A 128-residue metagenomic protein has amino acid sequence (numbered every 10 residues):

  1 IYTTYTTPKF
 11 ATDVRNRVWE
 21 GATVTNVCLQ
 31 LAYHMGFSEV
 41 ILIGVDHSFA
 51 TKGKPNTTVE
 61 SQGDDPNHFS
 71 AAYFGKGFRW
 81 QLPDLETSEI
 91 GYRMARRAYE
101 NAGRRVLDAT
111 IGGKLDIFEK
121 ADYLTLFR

Functional and structural regions predicted by a protein language model:
I1-R128: Metal-ion/cofactor- or nucleotide/acyl-coenzyme-handling active-site neighborhoods
